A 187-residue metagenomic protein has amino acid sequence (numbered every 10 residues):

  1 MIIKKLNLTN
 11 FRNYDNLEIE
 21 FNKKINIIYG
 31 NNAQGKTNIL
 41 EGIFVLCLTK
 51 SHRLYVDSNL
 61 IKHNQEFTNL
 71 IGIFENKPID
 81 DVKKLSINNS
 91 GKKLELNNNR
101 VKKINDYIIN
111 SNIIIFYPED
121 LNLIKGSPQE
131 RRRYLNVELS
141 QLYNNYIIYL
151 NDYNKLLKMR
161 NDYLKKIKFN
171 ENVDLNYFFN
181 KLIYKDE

Functional and structural regions predicted by a protein language model:
M1-V45: Pre-Walker A-like glycine/lysine-rich segment at the N-terminus of P-loop NTPase domains
K23, Q34, N38, Y55 (+4 more regions): Generic alpha-helix structural propensity
K24, G42-I43, N110-N112, Y134: ABC transporter nucleotide-binding domains
I25, Y117, E138-L139: Short, histidine-centered active-site or binding-site loop motifs used for metal coordination, general acid-base
I43, C47-S51, L164: Short amphipathic alpha-helical segments enriched in hydrophobics
L48-N122, P128-E130, L142, Y146: Nucleotide-state sensing region of NTPase/ATPase domains
N122-E187: An accessory alpha-helical subdomain
